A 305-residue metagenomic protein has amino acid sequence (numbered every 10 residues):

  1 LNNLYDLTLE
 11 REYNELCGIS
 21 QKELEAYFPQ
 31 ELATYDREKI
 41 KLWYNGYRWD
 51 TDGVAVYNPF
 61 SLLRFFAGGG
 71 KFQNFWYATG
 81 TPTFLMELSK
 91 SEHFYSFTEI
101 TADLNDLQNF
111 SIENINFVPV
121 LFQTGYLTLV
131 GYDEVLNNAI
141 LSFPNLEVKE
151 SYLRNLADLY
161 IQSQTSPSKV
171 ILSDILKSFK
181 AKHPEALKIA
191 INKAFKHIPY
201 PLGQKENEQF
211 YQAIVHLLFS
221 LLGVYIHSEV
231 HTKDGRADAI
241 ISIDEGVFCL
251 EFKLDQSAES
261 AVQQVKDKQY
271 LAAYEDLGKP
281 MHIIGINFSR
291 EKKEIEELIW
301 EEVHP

Functional and structural regions predicted by a protein language model:
L1-N207, L222: Phosphate-binding site recognition
D174, S178, H183, S242-E245 (+1 more regions): Extended alpha-helical scaffold and adjacent linker segments that couple domains and build interaction/assembly
Q209, A213-L217, Q263: Feature representing long, continuous alpha-helical segments
V215, A237-L254, K268: Conserved catalytic cores of phosphodiester-cleaving nucleases, focusing on short active-site segments
L218-T232: A short acidic/basic microdomain associated with nuclease active sites
K233-A237, K279: Short beta-strand or tight-loop elements that sit immediately N-terminal to catalytic metal-binding acidic residues
L254-L271: Mg2+/Mn2+-dependent nuclease catalytic core
A273, L277-P305: Domain-level recognition of nuclease-like catalytic cores that cleave nucleotide substrates
